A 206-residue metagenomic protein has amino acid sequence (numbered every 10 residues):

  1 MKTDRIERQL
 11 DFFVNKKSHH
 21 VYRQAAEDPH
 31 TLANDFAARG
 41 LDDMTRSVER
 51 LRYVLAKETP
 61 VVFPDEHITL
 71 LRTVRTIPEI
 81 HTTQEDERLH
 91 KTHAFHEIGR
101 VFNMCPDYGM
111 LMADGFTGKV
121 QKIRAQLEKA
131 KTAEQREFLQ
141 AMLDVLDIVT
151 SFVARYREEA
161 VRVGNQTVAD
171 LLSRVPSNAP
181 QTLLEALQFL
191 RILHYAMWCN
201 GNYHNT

Functional and structural regions predicted by a protein language model:
M1-Q126: Long, non-catalytic protein-protein interaction scaffolds
T117-T206: Structured, charged N-terminal subsegments at the starts of enzyme catalytic cores and at intra-chain domain/subunit
